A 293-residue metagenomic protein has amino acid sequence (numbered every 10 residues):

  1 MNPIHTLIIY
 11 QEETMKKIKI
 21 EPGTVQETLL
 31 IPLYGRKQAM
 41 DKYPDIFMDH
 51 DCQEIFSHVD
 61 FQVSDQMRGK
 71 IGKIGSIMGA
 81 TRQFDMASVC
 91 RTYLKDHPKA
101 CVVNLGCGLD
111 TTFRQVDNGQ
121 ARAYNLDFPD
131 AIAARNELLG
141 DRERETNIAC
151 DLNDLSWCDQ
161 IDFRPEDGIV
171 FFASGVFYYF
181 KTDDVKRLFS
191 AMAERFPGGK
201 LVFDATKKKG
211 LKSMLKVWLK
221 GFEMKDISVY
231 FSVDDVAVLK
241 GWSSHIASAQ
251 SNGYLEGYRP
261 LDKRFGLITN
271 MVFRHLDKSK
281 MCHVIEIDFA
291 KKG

Functional and structural regions predicted by a protein language model:
H5-V103, C107-C150: Rossmann-like AdoMet
S156-P165: Short amphipathic alpha-helix with an adjacent loop that forms part of the alpha/beta core around
F171-F172: A conserved beta-strand element that flanks and buttresses the S-adenosyl-L-methionine
Y179-A191: A short, conserved alpha-helix within the catalytic core of class I
R195-K208: Conserved beta-strand signature within the Rossmann-like core of class I S-adenosyl-L-methionine
L211-I227: Short, glycine-/aromatic-enriched active-site segment of Class I SAM-dependent methyltransferases
I227-G253: Short alpha-helix
H245-M271: Conserved catalytic loop of SAM-dependent methyltransferase domains
